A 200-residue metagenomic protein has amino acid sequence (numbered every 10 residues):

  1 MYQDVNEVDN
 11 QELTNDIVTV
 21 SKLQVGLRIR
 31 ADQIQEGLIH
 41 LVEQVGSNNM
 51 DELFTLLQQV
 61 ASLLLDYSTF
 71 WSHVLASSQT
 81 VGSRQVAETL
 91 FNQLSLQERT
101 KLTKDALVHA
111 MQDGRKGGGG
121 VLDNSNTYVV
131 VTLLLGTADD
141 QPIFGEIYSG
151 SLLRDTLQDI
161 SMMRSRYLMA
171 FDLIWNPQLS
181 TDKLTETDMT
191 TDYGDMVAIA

Functional and structural regions predicted by a protein language model:
M1-S68, S72, A76-Q79: N-terminal topogenic membrane-targeting module
V25, L56, A76, F91 (+2 more regions): Long, contiguous hydrophobic alpha-helical segments, chiefly transmembrane helices and signal peptides
G37, L41, V60, L90 (+2 more regions): Residues that form generic nucleotide/phosphate-binding pockets
N49, K101-A200: Membrane-proximal, solvent-exposed terminal domains/tails of membrane-associated proteins
L63-Y67, L94-Q97, A110-G114: Aromatic- and glycine-enriched beta-alpha-beta binding-site module
A76-Q93, L184-T187: Charge-rich, acidic-biased intrinsically disordered regions
V86-H109: Mid-length scaffold segments of soluble, non-membrane domains
